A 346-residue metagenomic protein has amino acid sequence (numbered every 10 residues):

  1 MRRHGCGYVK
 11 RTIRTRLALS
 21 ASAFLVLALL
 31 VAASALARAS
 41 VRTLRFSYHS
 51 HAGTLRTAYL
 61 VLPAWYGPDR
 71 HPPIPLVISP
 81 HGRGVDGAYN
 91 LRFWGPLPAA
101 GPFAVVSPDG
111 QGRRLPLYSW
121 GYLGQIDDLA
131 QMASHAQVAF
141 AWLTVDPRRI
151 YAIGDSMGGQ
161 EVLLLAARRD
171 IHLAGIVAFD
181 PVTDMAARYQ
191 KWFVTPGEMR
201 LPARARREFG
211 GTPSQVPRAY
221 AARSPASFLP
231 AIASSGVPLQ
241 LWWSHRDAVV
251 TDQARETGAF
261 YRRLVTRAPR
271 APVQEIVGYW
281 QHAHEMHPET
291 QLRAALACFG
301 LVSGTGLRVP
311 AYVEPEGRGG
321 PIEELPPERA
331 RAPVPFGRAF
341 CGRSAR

Functional and structural regions predicted by a protein language model:
R2-S20: Positive-inside N-terminal membrane-insertion signal
R38-D69: N-terminal cap/lid segment of alpha/beta-hydrolase-fold proteins
Y66-I74, S79-Y118, A186: Short substrate-entry loop that stabilizes the transition state in hydrolases
G84, Y89, P181, A187-A231: Mobile cap/lid helix-loop segments that gate and shape the active-site cleft of serine hydrolases
W120-W142: Alpha/beta-hydrolase active-site loop
A139-W142, P147-T195: Primarily recognizes the serine-hydrolase "nucleophile elbow" in alpha/beta-hydrolase and SGNH/GDSL folds
Q240-W242, Q253-R346: C-terminal catalytic histidine-bearing segment of alpha/beta-hydrolase fold enzymes
R246-T251: Acidic catalytic loop of the alpha/beta-hydrolase fold
